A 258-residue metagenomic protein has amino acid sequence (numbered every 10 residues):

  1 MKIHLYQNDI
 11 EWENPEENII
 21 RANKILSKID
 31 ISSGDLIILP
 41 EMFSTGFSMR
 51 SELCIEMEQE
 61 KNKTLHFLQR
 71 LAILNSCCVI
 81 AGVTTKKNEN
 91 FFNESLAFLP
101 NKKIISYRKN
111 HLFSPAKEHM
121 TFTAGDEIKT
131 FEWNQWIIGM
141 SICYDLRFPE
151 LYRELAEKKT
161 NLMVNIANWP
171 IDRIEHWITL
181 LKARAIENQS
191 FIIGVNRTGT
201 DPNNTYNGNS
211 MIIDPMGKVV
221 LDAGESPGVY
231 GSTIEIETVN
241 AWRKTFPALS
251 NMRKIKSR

Functional and structural regions predicted by a protein language model:
M1-L5: Extreme N-terminal starter segment of soluble prokaryotic enzymes
Q7-W12: Short polar catalytic/cofactor-binding loops
P15, K24-P100, P170-A183: Cys-nucleophile CN-hydrolase/nitrilase-fold catalytic domain and related Cys-dependent amidase chemistry that acts on
T45, E52, L96, Y107-F113 (+2 more regions): Short beta->alpha transition motifs characteristic of CBS
E60, K86-K158, D172-T179, A241-A248 (+1 more regions): Active-site catalytic loop in hydrolytic enzyme cores
E60-I80, R147-Y230: CN hydrolase (nitrilase-like) catalytic-core segments centered on the catalytic cysteine and neighboring Lys/Glu
A81-V83, E94-A97, K129, S210-I212 (+1 more regions): Short beta-strand scaffold segments in enzyme catalytic cores
